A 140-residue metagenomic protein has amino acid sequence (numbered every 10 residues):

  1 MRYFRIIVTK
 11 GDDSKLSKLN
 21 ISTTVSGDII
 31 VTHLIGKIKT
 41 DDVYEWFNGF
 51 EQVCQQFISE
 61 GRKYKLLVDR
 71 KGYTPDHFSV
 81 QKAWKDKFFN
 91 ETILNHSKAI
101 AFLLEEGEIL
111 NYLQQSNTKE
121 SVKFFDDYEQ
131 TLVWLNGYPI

Functional and structural regions predicted by a protein language model:
R2-I140: Amphipathic, Lys/Arg-enriched alpha-helical "gate/interface" segment within cytosolic domains that mediates
